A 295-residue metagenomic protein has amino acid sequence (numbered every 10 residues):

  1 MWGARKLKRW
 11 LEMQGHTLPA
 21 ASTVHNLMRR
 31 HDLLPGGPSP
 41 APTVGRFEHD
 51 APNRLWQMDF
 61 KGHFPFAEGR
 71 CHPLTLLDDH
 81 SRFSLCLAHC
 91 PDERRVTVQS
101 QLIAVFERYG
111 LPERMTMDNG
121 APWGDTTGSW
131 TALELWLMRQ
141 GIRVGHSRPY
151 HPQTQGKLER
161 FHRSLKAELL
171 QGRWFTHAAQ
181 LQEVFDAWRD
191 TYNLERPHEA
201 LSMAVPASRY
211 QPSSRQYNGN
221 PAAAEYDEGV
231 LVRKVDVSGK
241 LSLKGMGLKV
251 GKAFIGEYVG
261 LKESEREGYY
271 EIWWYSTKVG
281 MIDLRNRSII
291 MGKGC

Functional and structural regions predicted by a protein language model:
M1-F64, T131, M203-S214: Basic, flexible linker segments flanking DNA-binding modules in nucleic acid-interacting mobile-element proteins
W2, W56, P65, W136-L137 (+4 more regions): Tryptophan-centered motif/residue detector
R5, V98-Q101, P221-E225: Short acidic/polar alpha-helix capping motifs at helix-coil junctions
T17-L18, L33-L34, R46, D50-Q57 (+4 more regions): RNase H-like DDE/DDD metal-dependent nuclease/strand-transfer catalytic core used by mobile genetic elements
P38, P112, E195-E199: Short, polar/charged, Gly/Pro-enriched helix-capping and turn/loop motifs at alpha-helix termini and inter-helix linkers
N193-C295: C-terminal, beta-rich DNA-binding module of retroviral/retroelements integrases
